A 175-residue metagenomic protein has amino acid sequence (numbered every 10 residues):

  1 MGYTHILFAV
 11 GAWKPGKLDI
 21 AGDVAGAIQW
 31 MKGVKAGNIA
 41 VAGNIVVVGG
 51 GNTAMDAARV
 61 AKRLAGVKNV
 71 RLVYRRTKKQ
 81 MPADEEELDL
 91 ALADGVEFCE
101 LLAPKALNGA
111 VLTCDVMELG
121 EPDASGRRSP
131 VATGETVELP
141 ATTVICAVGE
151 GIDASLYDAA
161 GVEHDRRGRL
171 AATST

Functional and structural regions predicted by a protein language model:
M1-I6, N108-E138: Conserved beta-strand-loop-beta-strand element in the redox core of flavoprotein oxidoreductases
M1-K32: Glycine/serine-rich phosphate-binding loop and adjoining beta1-alpha1 elements at the start of nucleotide-handling
Y3-G11, V46-V48, A141-G149: Short hydrophobic core segments
P15-K17, Q80, P122, A154-S155: Glycine/Thr-rich phosphate-binding loops of Rossmann-like dinucleotide-binding domains
D23-A42, D123-T175: FAD-site-proximal beta/loop scaffold in flavoenzymes
V41-G51: Beta1/beta-strand and adjacent pyrophosphate-binding region of the FAD-binding site in flavoprotein oxidoreductases
G51-T53, G151: Residue-level detector of alpha-helix initiation sites
A58-K105: Rossmann-like dinucleotide-binding cores of NAD(P)H-dependent redox enzymes
